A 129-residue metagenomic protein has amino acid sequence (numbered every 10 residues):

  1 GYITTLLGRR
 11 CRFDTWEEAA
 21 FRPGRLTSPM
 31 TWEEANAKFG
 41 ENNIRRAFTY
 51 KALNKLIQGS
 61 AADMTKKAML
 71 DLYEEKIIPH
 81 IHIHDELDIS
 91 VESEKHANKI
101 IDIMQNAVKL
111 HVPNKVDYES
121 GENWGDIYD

Functional and structural regions predicted by a protein language model:
G1-D129: Conserved catalytic core of nucleotide polymerization and phosphodiester-bond processing enzymes
